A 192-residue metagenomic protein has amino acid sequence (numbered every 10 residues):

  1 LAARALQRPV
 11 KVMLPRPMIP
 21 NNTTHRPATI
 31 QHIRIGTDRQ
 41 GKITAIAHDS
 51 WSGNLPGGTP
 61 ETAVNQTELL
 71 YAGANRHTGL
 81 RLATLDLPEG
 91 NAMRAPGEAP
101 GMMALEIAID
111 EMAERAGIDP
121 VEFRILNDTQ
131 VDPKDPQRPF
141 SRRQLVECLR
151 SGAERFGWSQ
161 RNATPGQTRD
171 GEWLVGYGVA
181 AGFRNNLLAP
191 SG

Functional and structural regions predicted by a protein language model:
L1-R39, G90-R115, P136-W158: Glycine-rich and small/hydrophobic secondary-structure elements
A2, A74-L80, A113, P120: Structured alpha-helical segments in the cores of large, soluble enzyme domains
P9-P17, T44-D49, P120-T129, A163-A180: Beta-strand segments within the central parallel beta-sheet cores of soluble alpha/beta enzyme folds
P17-I19, G53, Q130, N186: Residue-level marker for beta-strand->alpha-helix junctions and adjacent short loops that shape enzyme
N22-T23, P56, D132-P133: Short Asp/Glu-rich motifs
A28-A108, F183-S191: Glycine-rich loop/linker segments at domain edges
T84-E89, I125-P133: Short acidic (Asp/Glu) and glycine-rich catalytic loops that position anionic groups and cofactors
D128-G192: Helix-loop-helix junctions that connect adjacent transmembrane helices in secondary transporters/permeases, recognized
